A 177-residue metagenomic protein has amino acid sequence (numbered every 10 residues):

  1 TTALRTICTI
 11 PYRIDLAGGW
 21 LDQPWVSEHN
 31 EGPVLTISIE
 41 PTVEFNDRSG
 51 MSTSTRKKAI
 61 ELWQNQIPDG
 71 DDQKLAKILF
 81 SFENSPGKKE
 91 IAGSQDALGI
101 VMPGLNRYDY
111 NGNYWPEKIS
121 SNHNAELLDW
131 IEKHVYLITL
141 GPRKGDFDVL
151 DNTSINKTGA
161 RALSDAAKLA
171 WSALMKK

Functional and structural regions predicted by a protein language model:
T1-A17, L21-S54, Q64-I91, Q95-K177: C-terminal nucleotide
T55-A59: Conserved N-proximal alpha/beta basic substrate-recognition cap immediately N-terminal to, or forming the N-lobe
